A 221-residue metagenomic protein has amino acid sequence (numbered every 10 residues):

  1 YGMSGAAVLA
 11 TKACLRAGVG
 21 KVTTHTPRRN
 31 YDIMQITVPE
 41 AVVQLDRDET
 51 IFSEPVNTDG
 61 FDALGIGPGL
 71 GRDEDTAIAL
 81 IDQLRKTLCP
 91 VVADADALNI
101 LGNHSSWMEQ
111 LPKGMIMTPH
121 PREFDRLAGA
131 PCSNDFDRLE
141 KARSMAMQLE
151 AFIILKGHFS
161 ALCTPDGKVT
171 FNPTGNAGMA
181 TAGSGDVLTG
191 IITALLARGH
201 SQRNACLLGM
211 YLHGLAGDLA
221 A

Functional and structural regions predicted by a protein language model:
Y1-V92, N99-M117, P121-A221: Small-residue (G/A/S/T)-rich helix-start motifs and N-terminal tracts that mark the onset
